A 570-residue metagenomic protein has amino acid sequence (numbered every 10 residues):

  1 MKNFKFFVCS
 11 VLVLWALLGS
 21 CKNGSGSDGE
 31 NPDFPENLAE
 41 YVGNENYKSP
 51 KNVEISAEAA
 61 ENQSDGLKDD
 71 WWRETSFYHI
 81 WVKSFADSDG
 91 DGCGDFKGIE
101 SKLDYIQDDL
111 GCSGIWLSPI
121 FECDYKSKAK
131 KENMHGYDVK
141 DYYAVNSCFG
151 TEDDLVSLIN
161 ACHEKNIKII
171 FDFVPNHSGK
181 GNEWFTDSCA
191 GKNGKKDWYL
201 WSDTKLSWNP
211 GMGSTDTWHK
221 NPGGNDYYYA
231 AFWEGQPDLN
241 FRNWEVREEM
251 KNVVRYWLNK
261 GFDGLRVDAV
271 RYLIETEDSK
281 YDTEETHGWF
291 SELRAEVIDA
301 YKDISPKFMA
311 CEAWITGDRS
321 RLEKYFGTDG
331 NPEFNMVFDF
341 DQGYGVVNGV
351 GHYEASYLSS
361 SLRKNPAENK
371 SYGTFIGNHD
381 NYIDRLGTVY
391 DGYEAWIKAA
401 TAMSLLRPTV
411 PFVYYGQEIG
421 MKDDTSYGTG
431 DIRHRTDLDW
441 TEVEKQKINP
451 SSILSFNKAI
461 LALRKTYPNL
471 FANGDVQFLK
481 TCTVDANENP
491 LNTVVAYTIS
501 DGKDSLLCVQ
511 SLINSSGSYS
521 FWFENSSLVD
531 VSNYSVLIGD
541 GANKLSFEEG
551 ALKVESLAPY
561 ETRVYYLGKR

Functional and structural regions predicted by a protein language model:
M1-V8: Bacterial N-terminal signal peptides that target proteins for export
L17-S20: C-terminal motif of bacterial Sec signal peptides marking the signal peptidase cleavage site
K22-G24: Bacterial signal peptide processing site
N37-K251, R255, N259, V270-D329: Acidic/aromatic-lined carbohydrate-recognition and catalytic surfaces of CAZymes acting on diverse glycans
W72, Y125, A129-K130, A300-Y301 (+2 more regions): Loop/helix patches that line or flank the sugar-binding groove of alpha-linked glycan CAZymes
S76-W81, G114-P119, D141, I170-F171 (+8 more regions): Structural recognition of the beta-strand scaffold that forms the well-ordered cores of secreted hydrolase catalytic
S291-G387, A402, L406-R407, T429: Glycan-recognition surfaces
F547-R570: C-terminal beta-strand-rich structural cap/linker in extracellular carbohydrate-active enzymes
